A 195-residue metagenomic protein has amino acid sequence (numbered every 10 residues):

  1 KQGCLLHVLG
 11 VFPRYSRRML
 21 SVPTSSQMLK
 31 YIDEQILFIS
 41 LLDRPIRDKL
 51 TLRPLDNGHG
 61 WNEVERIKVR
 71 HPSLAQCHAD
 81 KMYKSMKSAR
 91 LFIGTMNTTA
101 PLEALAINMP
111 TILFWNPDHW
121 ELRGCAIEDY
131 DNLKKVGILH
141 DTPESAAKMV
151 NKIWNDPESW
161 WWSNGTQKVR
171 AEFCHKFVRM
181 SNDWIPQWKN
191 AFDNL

Functional and structural regions predicted by a protein language model:
K1-L6, R90-M96, I153-P157: Short, surface-exposed amphipathic charged segments that create phosphate/polyanion-binding patches used for binding
K1-R66: Conserved catalytic-core segment of nucleotide-activated headgroup transferases in glycan assembly
L9, P54, D80, W115 (+1 more regions): Residues at the C-termini of beta-strands that transition into short coil/loop
Q27-L37, I138, T142-S145, M180-D183: Soluble or luminal CAZymes and related metallo-dependent hydrolases
Q35-I46, I67-K68, A104, V150-W154 (+2 more regions): Hydrophobic, Leu/Ile/Phe/Ala-enriched alpha-helical segments that form helix-helix packing faces
T51-I107, P117-D118: Donor nucleotide-activated moiety binding/catalytic core segment of transferases that use nucleotide-activated donors
K68-H71, M96-F177: Catalytic binding pocket for nucleotide-activated donors in carbohydrate/polymer assembly enzymes
H175-L195: C-terminal alpha-helical cap of glycosyltransferases
